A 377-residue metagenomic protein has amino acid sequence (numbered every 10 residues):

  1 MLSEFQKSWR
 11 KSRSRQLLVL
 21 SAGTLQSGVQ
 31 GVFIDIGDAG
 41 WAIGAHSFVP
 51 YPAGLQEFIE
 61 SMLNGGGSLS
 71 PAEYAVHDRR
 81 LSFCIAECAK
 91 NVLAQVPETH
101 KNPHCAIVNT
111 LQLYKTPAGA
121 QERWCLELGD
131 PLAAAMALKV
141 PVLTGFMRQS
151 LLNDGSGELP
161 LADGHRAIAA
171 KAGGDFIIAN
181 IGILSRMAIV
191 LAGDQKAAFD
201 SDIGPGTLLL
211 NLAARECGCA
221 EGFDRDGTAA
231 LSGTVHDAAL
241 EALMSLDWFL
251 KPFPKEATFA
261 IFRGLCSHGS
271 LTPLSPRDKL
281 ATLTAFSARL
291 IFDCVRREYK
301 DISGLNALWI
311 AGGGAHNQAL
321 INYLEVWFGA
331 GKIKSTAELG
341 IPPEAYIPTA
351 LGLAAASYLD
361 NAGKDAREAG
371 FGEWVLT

Functional and structural regions predicted by a protein language model:
R13, S27-I43, Q195-A288, A369-T377: Conserved ATP-utilizing enzyme core subdomain
L17-A75, K196-A197: Short glycine-rich, Thr/Ser-proximal phosphate-binding strand/loop in the N-terminal lobe of ATP-dependent enzymes
L25, A162, A337-T377: Glycine-rich phosphate-binding/hydrolytic loop that grips phosphoryl groups
V29, H46-S61, A137, L143-R166 (+1 more regions): Glycine-rich phosphate-binding loop plus the immediately following alpha-helix
A72-P131: Short beta-strand-loop/turn "lid" adjacent to the catalytic site in phosphate-handling enzymes
C84-V96, R277-G304, A355-Y358: Phosphate/ATP-binding catalytic cores across multiple sugar-kinase/actin-like superfamilies, primarily ASKHA
I107-K171: Active-site neighborhood for divalent-cation/phosphate handling
L305-L324: Glycine-rich phosphate-binding loops at beta-strand->alpha-helix junctions
